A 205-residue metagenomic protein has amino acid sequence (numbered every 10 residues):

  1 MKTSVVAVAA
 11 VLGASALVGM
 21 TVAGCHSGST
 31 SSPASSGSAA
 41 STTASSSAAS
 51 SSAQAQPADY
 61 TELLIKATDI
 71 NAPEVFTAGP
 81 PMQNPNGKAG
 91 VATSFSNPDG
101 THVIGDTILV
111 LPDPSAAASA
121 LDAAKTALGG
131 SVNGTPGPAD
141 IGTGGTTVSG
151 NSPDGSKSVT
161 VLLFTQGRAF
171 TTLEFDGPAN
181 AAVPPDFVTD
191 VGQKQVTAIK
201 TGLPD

Functional and structural regions predicted by a protein language model:
M1-G13: Bacterial N-terminal signal peptides that target proteins for export
K2, C25-S94, P178, P185-D205: N-terminal "mature-domain start" segment
M20-G24: C-terminal motif of bacterial Sec signal peptides marking the signal peptidase cleavage site
D69-P85, A118-L162, T197-D205: Short Gly/Thr-rich strand-loop-strand
G90-N97, S158-Q166: Short, surface-exposed beta-strand/loop micro-motifs that present aromatic residues
A92-L121: A short acidic-to-branched-hydrophobic micro-motif
G105-T107, R168-G177: Short, well-ordered beta-strand elements
L111-S115, I141, T165-G167: A short, structured loop/turn motif at beta-sheet edges
